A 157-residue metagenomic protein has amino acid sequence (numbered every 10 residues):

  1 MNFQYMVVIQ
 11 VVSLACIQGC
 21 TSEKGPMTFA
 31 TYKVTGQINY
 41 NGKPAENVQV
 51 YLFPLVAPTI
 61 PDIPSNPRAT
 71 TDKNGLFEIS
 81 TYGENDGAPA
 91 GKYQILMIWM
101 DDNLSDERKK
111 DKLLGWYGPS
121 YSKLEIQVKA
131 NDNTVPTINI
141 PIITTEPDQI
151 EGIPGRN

Functional and structural regions predicted by a protein language model:
M1-V7: Bacterial N-terminal signal peptides that target proteins for export
V7-L14: Sec-dependent N-terminal signal peptides
C16-G19: C-terminal motif of bacterial Sec signal peptides marking the signal peptidase cleavage site
T21-N157: Beta-strand-dominated extracellular/periplasmic modules and repeats in secreted or surface-exposed proteins
